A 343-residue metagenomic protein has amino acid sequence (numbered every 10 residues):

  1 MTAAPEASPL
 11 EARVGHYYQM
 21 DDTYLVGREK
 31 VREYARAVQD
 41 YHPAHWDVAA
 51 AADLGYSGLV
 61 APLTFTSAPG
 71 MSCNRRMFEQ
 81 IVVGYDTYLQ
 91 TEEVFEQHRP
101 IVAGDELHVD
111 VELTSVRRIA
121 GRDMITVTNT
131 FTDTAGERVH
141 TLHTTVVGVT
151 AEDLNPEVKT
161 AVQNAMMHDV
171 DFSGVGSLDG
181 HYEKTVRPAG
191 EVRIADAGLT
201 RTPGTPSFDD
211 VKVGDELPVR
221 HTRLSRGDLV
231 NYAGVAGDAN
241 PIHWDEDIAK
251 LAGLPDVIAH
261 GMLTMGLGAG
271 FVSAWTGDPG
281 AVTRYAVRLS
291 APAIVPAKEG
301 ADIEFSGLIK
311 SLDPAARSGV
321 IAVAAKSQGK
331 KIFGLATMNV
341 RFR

Functional and structural regions predicted by a protein language model:
M1-A12, Q90-E92, R99-K212, P296-R343: HotDog/MaoC-like acyl-thioester-processing domains
T2-E92, D153-R284: Hot-dog-fold acyl-thioester-processing enzymes
Q97, L224, L289, V340-F342: Hydrophobic residues in beta-strands and at strand termini
D256, L267-L312: Catalytic-pocket segment enriched in acidic/His residues
